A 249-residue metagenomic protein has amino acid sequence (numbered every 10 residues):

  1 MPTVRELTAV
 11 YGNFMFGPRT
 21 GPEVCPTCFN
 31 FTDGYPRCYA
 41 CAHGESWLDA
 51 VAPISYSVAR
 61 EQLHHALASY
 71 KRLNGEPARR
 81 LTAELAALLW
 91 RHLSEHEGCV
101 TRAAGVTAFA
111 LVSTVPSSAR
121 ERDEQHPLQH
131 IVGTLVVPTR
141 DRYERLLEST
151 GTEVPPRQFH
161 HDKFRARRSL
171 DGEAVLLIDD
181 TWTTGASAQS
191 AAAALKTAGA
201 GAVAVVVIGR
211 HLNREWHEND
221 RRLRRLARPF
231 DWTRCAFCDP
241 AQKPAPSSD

Functional and structural regions predicted by a protein language model:
M1-P18, G209-H211: A broadly conserved sequence feature marking short terminus-proximal activation segments in nucleic acid-centric
Y11-M15, P22-L111, R120-R122, V137-A174 (+3 more regions): Active-site-facing substrate-recognition patch
T20-P22, G201-A202: Short glycine-/polar-rich loops that comprise or flank the Walker A/P-loop and associated switch/sensor motifs
C28, T114-V115, I178, V206: Short hydrophobic segments within beta-strands
A110-S113, V203: Residue-level signal for inorganic ion chemistry
L128-L135, A191: Hydrophobic residues within alpha-helices that form the first helical element adjacent to the glycine-rich loop
E144-D249: PRPP/pyrophosphate-binding module of the type I phosphoribosyltransferase fold
